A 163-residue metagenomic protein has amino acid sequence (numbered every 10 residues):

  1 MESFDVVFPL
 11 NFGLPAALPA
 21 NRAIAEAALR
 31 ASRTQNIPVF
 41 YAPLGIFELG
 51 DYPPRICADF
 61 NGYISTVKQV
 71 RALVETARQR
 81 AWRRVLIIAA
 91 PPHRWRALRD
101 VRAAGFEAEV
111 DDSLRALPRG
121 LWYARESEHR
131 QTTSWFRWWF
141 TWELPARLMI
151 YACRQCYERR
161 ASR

Functional and structural regions predicted by a protein language model:
M1-W135: A structural signal for short, hydrophobic/glycine-enriched beta-strand patches
R125-R163: Glycine-rich flexible loop motifs, especially short His-Gly-Gly/GGXG/HXGH segments used as catalytic or interaction
